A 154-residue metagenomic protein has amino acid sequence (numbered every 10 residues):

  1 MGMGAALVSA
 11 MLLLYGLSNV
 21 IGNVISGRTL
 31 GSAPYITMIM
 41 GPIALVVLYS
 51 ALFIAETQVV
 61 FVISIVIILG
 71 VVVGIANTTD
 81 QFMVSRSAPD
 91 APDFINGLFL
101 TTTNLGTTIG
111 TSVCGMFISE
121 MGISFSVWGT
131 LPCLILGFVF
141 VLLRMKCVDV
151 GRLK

Functional and structural regions predicted by a protein language model:
G2-Y15, F94-L98: Loop-to-transmembrane helix entry
S9-L12, Y35-I39, V127-T130: Hydrophobic/aromatic positions within or immediately flanking transmembrane alpha-helices of multi-pass small-molecule
L13, I43-V46, I67, V71 (+2 more regions): Residue-level signature of the transmembrane alpha-helical core of multi-pass small-molecule transporters
L13-L17, N104-G106: Short hydrophobic/small-residue motifs within alpha-helical transmembrane segments of multi-pass transporter-like
I21-P34, I118: Helix-to-loop junctions at the C-terminal end of transmembrane segments in multipass secondary transporters
P34-M83: C-terminal transmembrane helical hairpin of 12-TM major facilitator-type secondary transporters
R86-I123, G129-T130: A late C-terminal transmembrane helix in Major Facilitator Superfamily
L131-K154: Multi-pass alpha-helical transporter architecture, strongest for 12-TM Major Facilitator/SLC carriers used
